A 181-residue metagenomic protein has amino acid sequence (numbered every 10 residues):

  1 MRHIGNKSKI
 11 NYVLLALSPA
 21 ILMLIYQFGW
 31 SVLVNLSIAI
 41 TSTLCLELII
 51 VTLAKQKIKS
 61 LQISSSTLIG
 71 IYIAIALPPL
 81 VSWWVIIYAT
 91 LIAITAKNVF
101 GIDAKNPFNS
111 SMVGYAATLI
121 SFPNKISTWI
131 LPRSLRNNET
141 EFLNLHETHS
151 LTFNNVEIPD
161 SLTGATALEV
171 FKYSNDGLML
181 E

Functional and structural regions predicted by a protein language model:
M1-I10, V51-Q62, L77-V81, F171-E181: Short, amphipathic, aromatic/basic-enriched membrane-interface segments that mark the entry/exit of transmembrane
M1-T52: N-terminal signal-anchor module of multipass membrane proteins
I10, L14, L33-S37, S64 (+4 more regions): Hydrophobic alpha-helical transmembrane segments
M23, Q27, L46-K55, P78 (+2 more regions): Membrane-water interface at transmembrane helix exits
F28-N35, A54-L61, K105-F108: Interfacial helix-loop-helix linkers and transmembrane-helix boundary segments in multi-pass membrane proteins
I38, S42-L68, Y72-W84, Y88: Glycine/small-residue-rich interface belts in oligomeric ring/scaffold proteins and their assembly partners
I69-N137: A generic, well-ordered mixed alpha/beta core segment in the N-terminal half of proteins
F108-E181: Long hydrophobic alpha-helical segments that form multi-pass transmembrane helix bundles in integral membrane proteins
